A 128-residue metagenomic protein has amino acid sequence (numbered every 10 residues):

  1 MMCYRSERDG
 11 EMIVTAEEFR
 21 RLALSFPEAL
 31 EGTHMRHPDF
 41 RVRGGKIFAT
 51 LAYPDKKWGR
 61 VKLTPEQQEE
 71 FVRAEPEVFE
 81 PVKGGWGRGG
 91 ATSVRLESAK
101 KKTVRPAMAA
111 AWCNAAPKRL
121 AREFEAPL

Functional and structural regions predicted by a protein language model:
M1-L128: Charge-dense, helix-prone N-terminal extensions
